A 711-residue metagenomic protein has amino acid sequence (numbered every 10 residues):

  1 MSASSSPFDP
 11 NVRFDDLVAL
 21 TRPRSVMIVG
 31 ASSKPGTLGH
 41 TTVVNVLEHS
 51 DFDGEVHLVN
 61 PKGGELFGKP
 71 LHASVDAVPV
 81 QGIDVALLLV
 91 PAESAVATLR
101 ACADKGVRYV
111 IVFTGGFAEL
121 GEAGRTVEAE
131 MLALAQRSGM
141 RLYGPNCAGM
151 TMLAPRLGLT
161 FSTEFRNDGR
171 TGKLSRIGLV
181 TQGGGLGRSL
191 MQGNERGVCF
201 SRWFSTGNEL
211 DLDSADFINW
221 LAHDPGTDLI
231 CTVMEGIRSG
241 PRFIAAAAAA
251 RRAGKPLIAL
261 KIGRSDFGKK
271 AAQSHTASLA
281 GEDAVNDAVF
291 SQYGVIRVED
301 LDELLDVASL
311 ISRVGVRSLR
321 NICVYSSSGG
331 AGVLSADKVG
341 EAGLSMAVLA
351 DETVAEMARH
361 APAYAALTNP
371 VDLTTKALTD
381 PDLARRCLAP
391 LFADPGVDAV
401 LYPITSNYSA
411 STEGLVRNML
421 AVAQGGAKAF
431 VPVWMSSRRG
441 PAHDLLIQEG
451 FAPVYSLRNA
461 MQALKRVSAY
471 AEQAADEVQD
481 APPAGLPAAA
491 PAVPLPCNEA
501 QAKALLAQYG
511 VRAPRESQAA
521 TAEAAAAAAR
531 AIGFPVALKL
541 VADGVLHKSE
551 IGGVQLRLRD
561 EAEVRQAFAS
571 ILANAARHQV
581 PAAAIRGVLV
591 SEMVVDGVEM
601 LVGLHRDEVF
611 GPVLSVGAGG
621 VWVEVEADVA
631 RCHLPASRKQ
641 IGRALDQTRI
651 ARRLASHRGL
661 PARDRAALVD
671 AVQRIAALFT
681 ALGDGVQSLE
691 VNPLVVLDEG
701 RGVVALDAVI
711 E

Functional and structural regions predicted by a protein language model:
M1-E711: Catalytic-core regions of core metabolic enzymes, especially those transforming organic acids/acyl-group intermediates
